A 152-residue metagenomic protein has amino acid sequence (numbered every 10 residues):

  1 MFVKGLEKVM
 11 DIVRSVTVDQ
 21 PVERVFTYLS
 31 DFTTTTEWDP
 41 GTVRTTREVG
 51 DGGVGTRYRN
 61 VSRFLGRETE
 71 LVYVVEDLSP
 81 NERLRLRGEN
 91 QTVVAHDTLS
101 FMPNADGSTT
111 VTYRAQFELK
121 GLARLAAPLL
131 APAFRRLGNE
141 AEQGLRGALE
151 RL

Functional and structural regions predicted by a protein language model:
M1-R47, G53: Hydrophobic ligand-binding cavity/cleft-lining segments
I12-R14, D31, W38-T46, R67 (+5 more regions): Hydrophobic/basic alpha-helical segments enriched in Actinobacteria
R14-V16, S62, L71-D77, G88 (+2 more regions): Hydrophobic/aromatic beta-strand elements that line small-molecule binding cavities or substrate pockets in beta-rich
D19, W38, L78-S79, N104: A short, compositionally biased micro-patch
Q20, V49, F64, P103 (+1 more regions): Non-catalytic surface loops within mature trypsin-like serine protease
T27-T34, P40, R135, N139 (+2 more regions): Short, intrinsically disordered, mixed-charge
T46-T92, T110, E140-L152: Glycine-rich portal/gate segments that line the openings of hydrophobic small-molecule binding cavities
R87-E140: Beta-strand/loop substructures that line and gate deep hydrophobic ligand-binding cavities in soluble
